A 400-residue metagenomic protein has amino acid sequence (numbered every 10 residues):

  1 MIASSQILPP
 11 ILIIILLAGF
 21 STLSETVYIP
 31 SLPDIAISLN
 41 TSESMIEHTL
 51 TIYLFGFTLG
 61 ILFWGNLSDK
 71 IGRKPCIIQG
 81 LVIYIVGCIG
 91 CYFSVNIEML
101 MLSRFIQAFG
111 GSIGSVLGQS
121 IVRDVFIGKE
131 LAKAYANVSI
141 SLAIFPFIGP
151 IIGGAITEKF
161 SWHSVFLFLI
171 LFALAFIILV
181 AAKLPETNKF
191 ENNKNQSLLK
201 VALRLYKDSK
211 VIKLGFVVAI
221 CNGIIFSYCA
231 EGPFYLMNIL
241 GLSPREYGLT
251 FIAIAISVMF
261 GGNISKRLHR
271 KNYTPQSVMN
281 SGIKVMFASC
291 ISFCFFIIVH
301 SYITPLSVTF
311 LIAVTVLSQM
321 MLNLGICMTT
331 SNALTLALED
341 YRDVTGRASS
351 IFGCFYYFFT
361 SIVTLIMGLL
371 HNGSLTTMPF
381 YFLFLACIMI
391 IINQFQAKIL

Functional and structural regions predicted by a protein language model:
M1-A3, P185-G215: Juxtamembrane intracellular "pre-TM" segments in multi-pass secondary transporters
P9-E43, W64, G114, Y228-P233: Extracytoplasmic
N40, G72, F93-M99, G110 (+1 more regions): Helix-breaking motifs and short loop linkers at transmembrane-helix boundaries and internal kinks in secondary membrane
L59-E98: Conserved MFS/SLC helix-loop-helix module at the cytosolic interface between two early adjacent transmembrane helices
V82-V95, V285-P305: C-terminal ends and interior cores of transmembrane alpha-helices in multi-pass membrane transporters/permeases
I83-G90, E98-I106, A313-S318: Paired small-residue
M99, A136-A182, L249: Helix-loop-helix hairpin linking two adjacent transmembrane segments in secondary transporters
F105-I144: Cytoplasmic helix-loop-helix junction between adjacent transmembrane helices in 12-TM secondary transporters
